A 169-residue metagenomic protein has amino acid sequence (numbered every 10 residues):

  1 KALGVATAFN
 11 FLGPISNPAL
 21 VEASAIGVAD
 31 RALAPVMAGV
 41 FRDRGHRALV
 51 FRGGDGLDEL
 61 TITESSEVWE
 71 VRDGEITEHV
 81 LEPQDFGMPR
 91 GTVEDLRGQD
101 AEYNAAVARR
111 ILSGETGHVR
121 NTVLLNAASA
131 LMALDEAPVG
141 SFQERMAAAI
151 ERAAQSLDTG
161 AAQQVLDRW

Functional and structural regions predicted by a protein language model:
K1-W169: Glycine-rich anion-binding loops and their surrounding alpha/beta cores
